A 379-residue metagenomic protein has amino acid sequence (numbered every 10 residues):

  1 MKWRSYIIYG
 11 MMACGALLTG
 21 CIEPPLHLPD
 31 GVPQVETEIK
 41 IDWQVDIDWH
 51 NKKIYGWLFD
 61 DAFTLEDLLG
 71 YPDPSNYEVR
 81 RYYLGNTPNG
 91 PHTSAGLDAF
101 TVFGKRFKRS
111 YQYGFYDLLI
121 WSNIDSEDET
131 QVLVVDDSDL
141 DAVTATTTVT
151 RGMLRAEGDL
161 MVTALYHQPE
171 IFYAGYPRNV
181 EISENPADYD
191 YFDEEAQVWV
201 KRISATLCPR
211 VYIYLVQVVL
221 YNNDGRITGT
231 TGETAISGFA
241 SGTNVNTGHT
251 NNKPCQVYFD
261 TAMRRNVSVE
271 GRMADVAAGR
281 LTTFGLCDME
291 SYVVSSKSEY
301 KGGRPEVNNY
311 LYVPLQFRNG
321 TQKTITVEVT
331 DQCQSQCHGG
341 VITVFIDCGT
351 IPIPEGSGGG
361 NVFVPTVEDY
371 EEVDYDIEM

Functional and structural regions predicted by a protein language model:
M1-G10: Bacterial N-terminal signal peptides that target proteins for export
W3, G15-H50: Bacterial Sec-dependent N-terminal signal peptides
I41-Y71, Q217-R226: Structural motif
F63, G303-P365: C-terminal structured domain segments
Y71-Q131, I227-C333: Tryptophan-paired
G85-L207: Short, low-hydrophobicity acidic/polar segments
G152-D288: Acidic, serine/threonine- and glycine-rich low-complexity intrinsically disordered segments that serve as flexible
V364-M379: Short, low-complexity, Pro/Ser/Thr/Gly-rich segments in the mature regions of secreted, periplasmic
